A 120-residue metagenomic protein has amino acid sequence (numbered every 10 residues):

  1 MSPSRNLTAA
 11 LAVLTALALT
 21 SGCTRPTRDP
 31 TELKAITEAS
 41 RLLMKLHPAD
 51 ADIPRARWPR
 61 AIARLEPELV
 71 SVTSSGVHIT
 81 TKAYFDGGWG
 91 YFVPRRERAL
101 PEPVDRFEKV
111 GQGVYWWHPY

Functional and structural regions predicted by a protein language model:
M1-S21: Sec-dependent bacterial lipoprotein signal peptides
G22-V72: N-terminal export/targeting and maturation segments
A56-Q112, W117-Y120: Short, solvent-exposed recognition patches
